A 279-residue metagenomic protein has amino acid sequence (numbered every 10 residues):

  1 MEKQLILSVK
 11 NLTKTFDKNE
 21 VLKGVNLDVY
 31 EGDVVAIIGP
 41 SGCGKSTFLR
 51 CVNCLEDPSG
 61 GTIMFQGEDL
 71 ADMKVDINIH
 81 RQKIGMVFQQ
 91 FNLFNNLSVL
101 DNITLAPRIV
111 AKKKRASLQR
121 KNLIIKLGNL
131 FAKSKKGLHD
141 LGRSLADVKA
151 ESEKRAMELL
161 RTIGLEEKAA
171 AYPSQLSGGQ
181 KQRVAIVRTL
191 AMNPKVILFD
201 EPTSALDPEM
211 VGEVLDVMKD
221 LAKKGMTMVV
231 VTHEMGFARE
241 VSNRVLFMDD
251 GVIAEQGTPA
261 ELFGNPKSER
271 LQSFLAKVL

Functional and structural regions predicted by a protein language model:
I38-P40: The feature captures the beta-strand-to-loop junction immediately N-terminal to the Walker
N53: Helix-to-loop junction immediately C-terminal to a conserved catalytic motif
E68-D69, R108-E167: Conserved ABC ATPase "signature" region
Y172-L176, Q180: Conserved ABC ATPase signature
A191-K195: A short, proline-enriched helix->beta-strand linker immediately N-terminal to the Walker B motif in ABC-type P-loop
I197-D200: Catalytic Walker B motif of ABC-type/P-loop ATPase nucleotide-binding domains
